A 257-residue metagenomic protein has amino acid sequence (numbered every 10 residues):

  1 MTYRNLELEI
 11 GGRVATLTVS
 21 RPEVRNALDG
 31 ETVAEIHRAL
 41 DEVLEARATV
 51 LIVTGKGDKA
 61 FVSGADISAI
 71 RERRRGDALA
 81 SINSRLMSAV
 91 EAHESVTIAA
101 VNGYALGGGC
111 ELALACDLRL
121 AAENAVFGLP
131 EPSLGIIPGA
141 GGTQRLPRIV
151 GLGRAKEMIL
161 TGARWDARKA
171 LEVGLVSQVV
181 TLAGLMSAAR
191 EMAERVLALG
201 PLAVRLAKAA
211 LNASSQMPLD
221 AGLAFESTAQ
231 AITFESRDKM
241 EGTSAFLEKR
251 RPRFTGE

Functional and structural regions predicted by a protein language model:
M1-T54, S88: Conserved CoA-thioester-binding segment of acyl-CoA-metabolizing enzymes
M1-Y3, S244-E257: Terminal low-complexity tails and localization/encapsulation signals of metabolic enzymes
L17, R21, E35-I36, V53 (+7 more regions): Terminal peptide-recognition signature
T32-I36, I82, L185, E226: Hydrophobic alpha-helical membrane-association signature
A34, E45, G55-A89, A105 (+2 more regions): Glycine- (often His-adjacent) and acidic-residue-rich active-site loop that binds/positions the CoA thioester
S88-V204, S227, A231, E235-S236 (+2 more regions): Crotonase-fold acyl-CoA enzyme core
K208-M217: Short, charged, surface-exposed hinge/linker loops at domain edges that act as mobile lids or interdomain connectors
